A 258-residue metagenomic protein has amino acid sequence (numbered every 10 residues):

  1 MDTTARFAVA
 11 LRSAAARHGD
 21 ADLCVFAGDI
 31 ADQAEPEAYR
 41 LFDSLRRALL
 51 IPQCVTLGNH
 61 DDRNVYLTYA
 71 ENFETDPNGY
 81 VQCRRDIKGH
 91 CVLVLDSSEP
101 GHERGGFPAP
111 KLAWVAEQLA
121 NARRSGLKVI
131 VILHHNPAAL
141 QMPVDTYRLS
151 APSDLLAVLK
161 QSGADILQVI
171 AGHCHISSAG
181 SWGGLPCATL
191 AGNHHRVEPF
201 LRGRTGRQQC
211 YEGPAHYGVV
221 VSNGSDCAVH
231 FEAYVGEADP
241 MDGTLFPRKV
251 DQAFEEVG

Functional and structural regions predicted by a protein language model:
M1-D2, E71-N72, G101, Q141-R148 (+1 more regions): Short glycine-enriched, charge-decorated loop/helix-capping segments at active-site entrances that position
M1-L41: N-terminal active-site segment of His-dependent metallophosphoesterases
V9-L23, G105-P186, G218-V219, P247-G258: His/acidic metal-ligating clusters that form di-metal
G28-D29, G58-N59, H134, G172-H173: Active-site glycine-centered loops adjacent to acidic/histidine catalytic or metal-binding residues that shape
A31-D32, D62, P137, I176: Short active-site segment of divalent metal-dependent hydrolases/proteases that encodes the spacing between
E35-S125, D154-D165, G183, A191 (+2 more regions): Extended active-site neighborhood of metal-dependent phosphoesterases/phosphodiesterases
R63, G101, P137-A139, R196: Feature marks short, surface-exposed loop/turn motifs that line or immediately flank catalytic pockets and channel
V158, S181-G258: Binuclear metal-dependent phosphoesterase catalytic core
